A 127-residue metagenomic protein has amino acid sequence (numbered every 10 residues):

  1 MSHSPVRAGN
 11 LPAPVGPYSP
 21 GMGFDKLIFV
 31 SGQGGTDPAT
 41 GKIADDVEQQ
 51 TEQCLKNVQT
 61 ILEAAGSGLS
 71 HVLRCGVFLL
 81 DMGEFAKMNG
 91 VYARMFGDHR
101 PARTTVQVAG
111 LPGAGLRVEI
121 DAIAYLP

Functional and structural regions predicted by a protein language model:
S2-P127: Short, polar/acidic, helix-capping and beta-turn segments at strand->helix junctions that line the mouths
